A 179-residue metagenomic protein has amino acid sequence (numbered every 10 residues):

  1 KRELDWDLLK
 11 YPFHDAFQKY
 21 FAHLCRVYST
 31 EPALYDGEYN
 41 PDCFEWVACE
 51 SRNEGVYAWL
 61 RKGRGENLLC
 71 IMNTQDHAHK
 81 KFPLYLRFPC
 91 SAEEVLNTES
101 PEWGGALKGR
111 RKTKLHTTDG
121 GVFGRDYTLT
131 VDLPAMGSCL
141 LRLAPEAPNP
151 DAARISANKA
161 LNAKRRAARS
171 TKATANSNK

Functional and structural regions predicted by a protein language model:
K1-K179: Carbohydrate-interacting/catalytic domains
